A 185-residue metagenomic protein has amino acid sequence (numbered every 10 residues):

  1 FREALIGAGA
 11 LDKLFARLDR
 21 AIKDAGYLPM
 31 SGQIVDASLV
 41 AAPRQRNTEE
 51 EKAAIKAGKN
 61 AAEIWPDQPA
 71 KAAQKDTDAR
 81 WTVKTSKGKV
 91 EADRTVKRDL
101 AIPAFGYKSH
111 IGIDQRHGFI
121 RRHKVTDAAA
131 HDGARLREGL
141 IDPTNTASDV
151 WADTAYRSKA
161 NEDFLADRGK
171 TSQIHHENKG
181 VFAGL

Functional and structural regions predicted by a protein language model:
F1-G169, H175-E177: Polybasic low-complexity intrinsically disordered regions
A134, V181-L185: Short, charged, surface-exposed secondary-structure boundary motifs
